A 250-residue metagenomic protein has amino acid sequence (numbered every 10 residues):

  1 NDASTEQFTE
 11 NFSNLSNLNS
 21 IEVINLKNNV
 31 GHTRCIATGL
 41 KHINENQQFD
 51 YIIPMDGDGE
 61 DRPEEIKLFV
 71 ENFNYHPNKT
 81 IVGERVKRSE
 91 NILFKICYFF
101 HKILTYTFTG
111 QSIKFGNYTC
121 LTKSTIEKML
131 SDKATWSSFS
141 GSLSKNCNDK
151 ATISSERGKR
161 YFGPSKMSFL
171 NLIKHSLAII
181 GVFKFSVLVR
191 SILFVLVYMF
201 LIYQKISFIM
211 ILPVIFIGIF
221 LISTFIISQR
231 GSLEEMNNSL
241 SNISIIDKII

Functional and structural regions predicted by a protein language model:
N1-T9, N28, G59-E60: A conserved acidic beta->alpha catalytic loop
E10-F12, E64-L68, K87, G163 (+2 more regions): Flexible, compositionally biased loop and terminal segments
L26-N28, H32-H42, Y51-P54, E60-S137 (+1 more regions): Acceptor/aglycone-binding surface of glycosyltransferases and processive sugar-polymer synthases
F73, S124-S186: Catalytic donor/gating beta->alpha subdomain of glycosyltransferases that bind UDP-sugars
L188-I250: Terminal low-complexity segments of carbohydrate-biosynthetic enzymes
